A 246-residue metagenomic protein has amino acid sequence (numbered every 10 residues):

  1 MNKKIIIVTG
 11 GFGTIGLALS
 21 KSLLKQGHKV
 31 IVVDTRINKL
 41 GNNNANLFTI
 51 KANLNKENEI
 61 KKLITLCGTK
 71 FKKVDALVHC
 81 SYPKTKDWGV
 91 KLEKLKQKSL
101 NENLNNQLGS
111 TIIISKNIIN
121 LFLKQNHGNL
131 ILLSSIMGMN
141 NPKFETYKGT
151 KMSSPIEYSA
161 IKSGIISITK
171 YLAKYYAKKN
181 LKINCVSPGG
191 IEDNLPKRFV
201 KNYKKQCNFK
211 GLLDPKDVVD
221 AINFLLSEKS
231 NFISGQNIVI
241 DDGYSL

Functional and structural regions predicted by a protein language model:
F12-G13: Conserved glycine-rich cofactor-binding loop
S20, N105-H127, S134-G138, A173-K174 (+2 more regions): Amphipathic alpha-helical dimer-interface segment in Rossmann-like NAD(P)H-dependent oxidoreductases
D75, E93-I113, H127, I131 (+3 more regions): Catalytic Tyr-X3-Lys loop
V78-W88, D242-G243: Conserved NAD(P)H cofactor-binding loop of Rossmann-fold oxidoreductase domains
P83-K84, Q97, I131-K178, I191: Catalytic loop of short-chain dehydrogenase/reductase
D87-L104, G149-S154, N202-K204: Short alpha-helical oligomerization interface
A177, K182, I233-G235: Short, small/polar-rich loop/turn modules that mediate ligand/substrate recognition or access, typified
D214-I240, S245: C-terminal substrate-recognition "lid" of short-chain dehydrogenase/reductases
